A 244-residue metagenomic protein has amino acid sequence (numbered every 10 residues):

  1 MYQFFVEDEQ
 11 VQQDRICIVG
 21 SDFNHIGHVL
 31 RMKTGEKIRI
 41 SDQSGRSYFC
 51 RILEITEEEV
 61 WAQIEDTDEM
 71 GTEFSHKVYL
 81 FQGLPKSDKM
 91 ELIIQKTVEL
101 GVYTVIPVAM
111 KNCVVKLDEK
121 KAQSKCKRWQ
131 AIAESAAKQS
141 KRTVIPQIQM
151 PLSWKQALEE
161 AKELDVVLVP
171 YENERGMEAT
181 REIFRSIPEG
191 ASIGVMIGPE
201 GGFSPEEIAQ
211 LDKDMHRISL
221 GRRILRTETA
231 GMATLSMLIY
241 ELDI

Functional and structural regions predicted by a protein language model:
M1-E69: N-terminal positively charged helical leader segments and presequences
Y2, D14, T34-E36, R46-Y48 (+6 more regions): A generic structural signal for short beta-strands and their flanking turns/coil linkers
E9, T67, A109-N112, R222: Short, ordered loop/turn segments at secondary-structure junctions
A62, I145-Q149, R217: Generic structural signal for residues in well-ordered beta-strands
G71-L168: RNA substrate-binding interface of SAM-dependent RNA methyltransferases
D165-I208, M215-L220: Active-site/ligand-binding-proximal alpha/beta "capping" segment
P205-I244: Structured adenosyl-cofactor binding patch, chiefly the S-adenosyl-L-methionine
